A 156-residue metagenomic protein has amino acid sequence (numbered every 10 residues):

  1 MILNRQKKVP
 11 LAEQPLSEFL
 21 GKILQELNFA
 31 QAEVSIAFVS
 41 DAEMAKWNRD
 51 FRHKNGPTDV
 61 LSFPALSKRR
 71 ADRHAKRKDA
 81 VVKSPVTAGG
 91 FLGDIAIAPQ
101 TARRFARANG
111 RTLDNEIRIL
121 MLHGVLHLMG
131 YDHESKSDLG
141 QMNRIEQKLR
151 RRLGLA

Functional and structural regions predicted by a protein language model:
M1-R118, L126-A156: An acidic/histidine-cluster motif and surrounding catalytic segment that typifies divalent-metal-assisted enzyme active
